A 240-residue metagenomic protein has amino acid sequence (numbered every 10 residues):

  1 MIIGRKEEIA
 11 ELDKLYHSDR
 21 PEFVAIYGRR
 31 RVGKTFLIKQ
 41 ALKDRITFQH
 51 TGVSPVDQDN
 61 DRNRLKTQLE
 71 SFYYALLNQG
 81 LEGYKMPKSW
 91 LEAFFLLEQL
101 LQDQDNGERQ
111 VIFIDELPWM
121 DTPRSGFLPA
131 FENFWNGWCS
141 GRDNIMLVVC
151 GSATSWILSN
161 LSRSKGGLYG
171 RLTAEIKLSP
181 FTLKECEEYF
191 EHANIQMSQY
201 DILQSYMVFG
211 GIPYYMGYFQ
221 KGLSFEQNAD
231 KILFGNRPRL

Functional and structural regions predicted by a protein language model:
M1-L240: Phosphate-binding site recognition
